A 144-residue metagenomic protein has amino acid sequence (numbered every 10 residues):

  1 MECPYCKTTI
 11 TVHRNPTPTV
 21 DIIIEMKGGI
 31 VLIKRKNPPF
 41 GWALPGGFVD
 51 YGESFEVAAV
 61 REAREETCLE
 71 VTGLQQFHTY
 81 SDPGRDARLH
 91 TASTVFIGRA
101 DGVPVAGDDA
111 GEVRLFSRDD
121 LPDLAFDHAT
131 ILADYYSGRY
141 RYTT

Functional and structural regions predicted by a protein language model:
M1, P18-V20, G28, A92-T94 (+1 more regions): Change "...and in nucleic-acid phosphodiester-cleaving endonucleases..." to "...and in nucleic-acid processing enzymes
M1-D21: Acidic, metal-coordinating catalytic segment for phosphate/diphosphate chemistry, firing primarily on the Nudix
V20, E25-E66: Conserved Nudix-box catalytic region and its N-terminal flanking loop in Nudix hydrolases and closely related
M26-G29, K36, R99-V103, R118-D120: Short loop segments at secondary-structure junctions
L69-H78: A short coil-to-beta-strand element that immediately follows conserved catalytic motifs
Y80-P104, Y135: Active-site-adjacent beta-strand/loop module that shapes the phosphate/pyrophosphate-binding cleft
V95-I97, V105-S137: NUDIX/MutT-family hydrolases
S137-T144: Acidic/histidine-enriched, glycine/proline-rich intrinsically disordered or flexible terminal extensions
